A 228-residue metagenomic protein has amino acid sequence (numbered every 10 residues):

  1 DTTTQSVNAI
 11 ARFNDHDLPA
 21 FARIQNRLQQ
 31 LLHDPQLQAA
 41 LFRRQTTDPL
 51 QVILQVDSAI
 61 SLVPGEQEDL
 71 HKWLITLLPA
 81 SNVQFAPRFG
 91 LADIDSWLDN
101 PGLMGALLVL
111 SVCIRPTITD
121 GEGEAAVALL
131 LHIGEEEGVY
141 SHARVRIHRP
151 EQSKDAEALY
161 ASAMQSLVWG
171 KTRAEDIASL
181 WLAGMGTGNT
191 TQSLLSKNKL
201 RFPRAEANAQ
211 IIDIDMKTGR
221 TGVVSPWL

Functional and structural regions predicted by a protein language model:
D1-A22, N26, L103-D176: Condensing-enzyme catalytic core mediating Claisen C-C bond formation in acyl metabolism
T2-N26, Q55-N100, T190-W227: Conserved catalytic cysteine-centered active-site region of acyl-thioester-dependent Claisen-condensing enzymes
L28-L41, D93-D95: Short alpha-helical segments and helix-capping/turn motifs at coil-helix boundaries
L32-Q36, L130, W227-L228: Buried hydrophobic packing segments
P35-Q51, S162-S179: Phosphate/pyrophosphate-binding loops at sites that engage ATP/ADP/AMP, CoA/4′-phosphopantetheine, polyphosphate
Q55-I60, S111-I114, P150, L182-T187: Structural motif
H71-K72, T76, N82, L98-N100 (+5 more regions): ATP/nucleotide-binding catalytic cores
D155-A156, A174-K199, I211: Active-site pocket-lining segment
